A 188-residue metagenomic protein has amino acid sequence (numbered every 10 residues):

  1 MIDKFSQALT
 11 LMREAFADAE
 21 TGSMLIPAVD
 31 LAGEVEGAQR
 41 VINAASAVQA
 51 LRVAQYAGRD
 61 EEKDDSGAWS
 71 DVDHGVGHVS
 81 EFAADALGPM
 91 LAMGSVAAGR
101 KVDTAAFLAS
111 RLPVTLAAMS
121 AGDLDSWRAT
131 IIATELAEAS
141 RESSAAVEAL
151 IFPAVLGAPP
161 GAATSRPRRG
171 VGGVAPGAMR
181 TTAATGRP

Functional and structural regions predicted by a protein language model:
M1-P188: Conserved C-terminal region and hinge/linker of Rieske [2Fe-2S] proteins, especially in Rieske oxygenase systems
